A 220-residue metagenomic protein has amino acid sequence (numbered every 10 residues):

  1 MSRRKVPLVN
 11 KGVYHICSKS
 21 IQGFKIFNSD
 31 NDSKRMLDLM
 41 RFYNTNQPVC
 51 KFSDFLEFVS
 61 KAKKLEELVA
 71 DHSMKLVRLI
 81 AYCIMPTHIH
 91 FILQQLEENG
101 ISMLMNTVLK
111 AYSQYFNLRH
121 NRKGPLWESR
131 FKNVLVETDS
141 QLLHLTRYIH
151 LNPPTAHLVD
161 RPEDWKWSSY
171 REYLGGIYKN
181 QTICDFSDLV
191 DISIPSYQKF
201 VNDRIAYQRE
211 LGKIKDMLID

Functional and structural regions predicted by a protein language model:
M1-I183, S187-D220: Short catalytic/metal-binding and nucleic-acid-binding patches
